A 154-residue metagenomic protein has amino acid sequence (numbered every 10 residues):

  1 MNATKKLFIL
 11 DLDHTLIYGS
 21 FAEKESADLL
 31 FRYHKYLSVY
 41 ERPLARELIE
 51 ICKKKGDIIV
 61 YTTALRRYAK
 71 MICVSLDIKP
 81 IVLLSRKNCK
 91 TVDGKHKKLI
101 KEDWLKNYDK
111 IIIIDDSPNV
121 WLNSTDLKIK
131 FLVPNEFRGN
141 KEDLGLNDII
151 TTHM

Functional and structural regions predicted by a protein language model:
M1-G94: Alpha-helical substrate-recognition element adjacent to the catalytic core
R66-M154: C-terminal cap/substrate-recognition subdomain and adjoining C-terminal extension of metal-dependent phosphatase-like
